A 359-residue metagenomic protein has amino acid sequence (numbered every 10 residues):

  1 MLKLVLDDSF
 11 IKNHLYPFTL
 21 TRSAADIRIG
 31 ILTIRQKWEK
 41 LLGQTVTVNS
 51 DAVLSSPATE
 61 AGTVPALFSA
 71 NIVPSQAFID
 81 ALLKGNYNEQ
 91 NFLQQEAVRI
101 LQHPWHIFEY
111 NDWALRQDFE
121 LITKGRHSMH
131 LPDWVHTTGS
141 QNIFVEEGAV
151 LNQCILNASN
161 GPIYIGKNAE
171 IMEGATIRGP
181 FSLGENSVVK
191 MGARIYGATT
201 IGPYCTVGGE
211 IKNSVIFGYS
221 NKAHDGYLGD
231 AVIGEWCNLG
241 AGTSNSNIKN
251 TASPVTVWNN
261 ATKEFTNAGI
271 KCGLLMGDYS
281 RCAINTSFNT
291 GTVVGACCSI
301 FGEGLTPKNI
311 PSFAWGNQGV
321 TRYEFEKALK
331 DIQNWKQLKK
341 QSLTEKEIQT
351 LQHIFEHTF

Functional and structural regions predicted by a protein language model:
M1-N142, G148, E303-F359: Terminal amphipathic alpha-helical/low-complexity segments used for targeting or macromolecular assembly
D8-I11, S187, E210, K271: N-proximal short alpha-helices
F18-T21, L93-Q94, V98, G148 (+7 more regions): A near-ubiquitous, low-amplitude feature marking generic local secondary-structure context
V64, Q153, C297: Conserved beta-strand and immediately adjacent loop positions that scaffold enzyme active sites
K84, R116, I171, S253-V255: Alpha-helix termini
R126-G234, K249-N250, L275, V293: Extended beta-solenoid/beta-helix repeat architectures
M191-G192, Y204-F359: Glycine-rich hexapeptide-repeat left-handed beta-helix
